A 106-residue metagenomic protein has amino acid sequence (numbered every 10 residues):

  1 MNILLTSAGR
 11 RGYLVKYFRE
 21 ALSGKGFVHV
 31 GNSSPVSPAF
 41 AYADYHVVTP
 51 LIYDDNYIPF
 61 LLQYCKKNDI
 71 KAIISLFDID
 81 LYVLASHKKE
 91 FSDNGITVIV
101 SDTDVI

Functional and structural regions predicted by a protein language model:
M1-I99: ATP-binding N-terminal substructure of ATP-dependent carboxylate-amine bond-forming enzymes
I99-I106: A short, structured active-site edge motif that brings together acidic residues
